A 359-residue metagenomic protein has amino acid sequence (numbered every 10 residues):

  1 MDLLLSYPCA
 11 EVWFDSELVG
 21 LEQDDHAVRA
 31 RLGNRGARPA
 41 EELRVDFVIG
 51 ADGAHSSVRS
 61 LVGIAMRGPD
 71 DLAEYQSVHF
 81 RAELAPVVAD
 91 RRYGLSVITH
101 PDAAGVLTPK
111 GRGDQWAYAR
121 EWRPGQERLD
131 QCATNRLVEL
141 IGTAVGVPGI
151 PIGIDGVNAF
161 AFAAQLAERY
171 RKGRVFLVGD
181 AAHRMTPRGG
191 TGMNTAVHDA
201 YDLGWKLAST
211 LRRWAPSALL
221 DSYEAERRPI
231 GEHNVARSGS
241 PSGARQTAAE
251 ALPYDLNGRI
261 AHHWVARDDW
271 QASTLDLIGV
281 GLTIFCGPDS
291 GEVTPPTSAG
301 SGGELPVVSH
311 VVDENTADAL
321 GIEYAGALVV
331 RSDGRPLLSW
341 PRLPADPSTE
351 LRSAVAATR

Functional and structural regions predicted by a protein language model:
M1-R245: Core Rossmann-like FAD-binding/catalytic domain of the broad FAD-dependent monooxygenase superfamily
D2-E11, E22-Q23, E139-T143, S209-R359: Helical substrate-recognition/capping region of FAD-dependent monooxygenase/halogenase enzymes
